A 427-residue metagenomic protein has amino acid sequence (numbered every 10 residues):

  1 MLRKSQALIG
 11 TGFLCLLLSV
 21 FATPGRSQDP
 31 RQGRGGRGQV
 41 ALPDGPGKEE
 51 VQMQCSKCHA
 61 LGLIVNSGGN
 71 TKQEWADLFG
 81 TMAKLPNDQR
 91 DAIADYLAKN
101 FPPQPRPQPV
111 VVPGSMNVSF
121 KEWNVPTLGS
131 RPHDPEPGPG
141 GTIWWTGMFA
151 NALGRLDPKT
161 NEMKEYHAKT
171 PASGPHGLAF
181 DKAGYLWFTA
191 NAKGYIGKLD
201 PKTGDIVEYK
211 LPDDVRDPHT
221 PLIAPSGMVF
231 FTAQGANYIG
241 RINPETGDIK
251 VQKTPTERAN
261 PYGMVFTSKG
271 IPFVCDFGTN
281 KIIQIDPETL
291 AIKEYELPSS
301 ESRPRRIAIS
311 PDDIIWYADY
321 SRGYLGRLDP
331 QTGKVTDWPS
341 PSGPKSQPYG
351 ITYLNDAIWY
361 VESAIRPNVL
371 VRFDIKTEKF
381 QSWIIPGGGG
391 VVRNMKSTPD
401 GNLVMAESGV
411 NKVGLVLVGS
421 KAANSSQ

Functional and structural regions predicted by a protein language model:
G25-E50: Electrostatic cytochrome c docking/interface patches
V51-G62, I93, L97: The canonical Cys-X-X-Cys-His
A83-P109, G141, I358, L403: C-terminal capping alpha-helices of c-type cytochrome domains
V110-G129: A short helix->beta-strand "capping" segment at the edge of beta-propeller domains
L128-G140, P171-A183, D214-M228, T256-P272 (+5 more regions): Beta-rich, blade/repeat-based domains predominating in secreted/periplasmic proteins but also intracellular
W144-F149, L186-A192, V229-G235, P272-G278 (+3 more regions): Conserved beta-strand positions in repeat-built beta-propeller and related beta-rich domains
D157-N161, D200-G204, N243-G247, D286-L290 (+3 more regions): Short loop/turn segments that connect beta-strands within beta-propeller blades
G389-Q427: Blade-level signature of beta-propeller repeat domains, shared across WD40, Kelch, NHL, RCC1 and BNR/Asp-box propellers
